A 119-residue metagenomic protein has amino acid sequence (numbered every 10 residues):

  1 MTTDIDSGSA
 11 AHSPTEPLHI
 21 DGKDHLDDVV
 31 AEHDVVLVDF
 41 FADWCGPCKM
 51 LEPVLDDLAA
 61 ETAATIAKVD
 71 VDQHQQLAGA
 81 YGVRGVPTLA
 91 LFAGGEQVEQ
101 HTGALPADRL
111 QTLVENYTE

Functional and structural regions predicted by a protein language model:
M1-E32, T112-E119: Haloarchaeal acidic low-complexity proteome signature biased toward cell-envelope/secretome components but also
V30-D43: Short active-site neighborhood of thiol/selenol oxidoreductases, capturing the structured segment around
L37, L55, Q76-L77, P87-H101: A short, hydrophobic beta-strand/beta-hairpin element that forms part of a small beta-sheet core
C45-C48, L89: The canonical Cys-X-X-Cys-His
P47-A63: Typically the conserved alpha-helix immediately C-terminal to a functionally engaged Cys/Sec in thioredoxin-like
V69-A78: Structural microenvironment flanking redox-active thiols in thiol-disulfide oxidoreductases
A90-E119: Non-catalytic, surface beta->alpha helical segment in thiol-disulfide oxidoreductase systems
